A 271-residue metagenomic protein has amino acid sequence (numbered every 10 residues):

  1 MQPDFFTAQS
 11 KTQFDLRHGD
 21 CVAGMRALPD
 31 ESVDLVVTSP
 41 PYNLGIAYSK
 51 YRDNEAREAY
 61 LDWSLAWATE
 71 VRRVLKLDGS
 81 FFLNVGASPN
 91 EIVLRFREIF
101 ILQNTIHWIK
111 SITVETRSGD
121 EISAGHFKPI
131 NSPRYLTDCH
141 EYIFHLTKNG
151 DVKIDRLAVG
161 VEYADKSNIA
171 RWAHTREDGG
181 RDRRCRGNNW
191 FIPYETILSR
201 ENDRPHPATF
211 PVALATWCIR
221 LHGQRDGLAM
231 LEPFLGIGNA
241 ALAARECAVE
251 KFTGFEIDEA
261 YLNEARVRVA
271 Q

Functional and structural regions predicted by a protein language model:
Q2-E264: Core catalytic lobe of class I
R266-Q271: C-terminal helical cap(s) of enzyme catalytic domains, especially alpha/beta-barrels
